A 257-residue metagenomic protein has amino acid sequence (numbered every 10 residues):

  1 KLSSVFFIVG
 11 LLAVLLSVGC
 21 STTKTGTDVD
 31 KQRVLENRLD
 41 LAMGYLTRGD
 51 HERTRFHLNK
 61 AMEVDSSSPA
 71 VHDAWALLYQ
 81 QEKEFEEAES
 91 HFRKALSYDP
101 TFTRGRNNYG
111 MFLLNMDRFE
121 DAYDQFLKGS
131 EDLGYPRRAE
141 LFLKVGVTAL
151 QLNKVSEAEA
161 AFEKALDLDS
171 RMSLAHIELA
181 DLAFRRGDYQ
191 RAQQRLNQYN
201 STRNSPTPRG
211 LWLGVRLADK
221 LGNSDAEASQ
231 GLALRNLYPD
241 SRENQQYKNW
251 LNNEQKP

Functional and structural regions predicted by a protein language model:
V14-N37, K256-P257: Bacterial Sec signal peptide processing site at the extreme N-terminus
G26, Q32, S201-P257: Terminal, low-structured helical/coil segments at or just beyond the last alpha-helical repeat
D30, V64, Y98, D132-G134 (+3 more regions): Structural marker of alpha-solenoid helical repeat scaffolds
D40, A74-L77, N108, K144 (+3 more regions): Canonical tetratricopeptide repeat
T47, Q81-E82, N115-M116, D132 (+4 more regions): Register position in tetratricopeptide repeats
